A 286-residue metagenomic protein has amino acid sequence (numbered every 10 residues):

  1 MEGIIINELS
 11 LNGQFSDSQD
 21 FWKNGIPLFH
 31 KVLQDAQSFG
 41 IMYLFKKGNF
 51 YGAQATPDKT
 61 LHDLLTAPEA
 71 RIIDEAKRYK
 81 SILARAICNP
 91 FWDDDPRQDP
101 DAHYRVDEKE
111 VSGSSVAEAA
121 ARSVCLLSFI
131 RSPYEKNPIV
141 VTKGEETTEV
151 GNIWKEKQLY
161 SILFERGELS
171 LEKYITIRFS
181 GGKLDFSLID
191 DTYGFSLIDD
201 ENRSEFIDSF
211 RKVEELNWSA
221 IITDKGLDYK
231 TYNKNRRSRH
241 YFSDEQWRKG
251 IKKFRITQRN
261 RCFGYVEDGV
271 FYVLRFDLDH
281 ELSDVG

Functional and structural regions predicted by a protein language model:
M1-E215, I221-K225, Y229: An acidic, glycine-rich, mixed-charge low-complexity segment common to nucleic-acid enzymes
V106, V270-G286: Compact nucleic-acid interaction/catalytic patches
E214-K253: Active-site-proximal segments of catalytic enzyme domains that coordinate small-molecule cofactors or metal ions
R259-R261, L278-D279: Short, solvent-exposed loop/turn segments at secondary-structure junctions
N260, Y265-V273: Active-site beta-strand-loop-beta-strand hairpin of nuclease catalytic cores that positions key catalytic residues
